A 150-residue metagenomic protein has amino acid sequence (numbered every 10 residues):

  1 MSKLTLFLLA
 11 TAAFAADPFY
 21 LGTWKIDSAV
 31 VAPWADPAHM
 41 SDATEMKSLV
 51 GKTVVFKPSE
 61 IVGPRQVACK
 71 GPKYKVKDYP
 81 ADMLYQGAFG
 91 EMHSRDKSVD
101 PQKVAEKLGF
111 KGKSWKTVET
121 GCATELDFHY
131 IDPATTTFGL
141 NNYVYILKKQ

Functional and structural regions predicted by a protein language model:
K3-A12: Sec-dependent N-terminal signal peptides
L6, T23, T53: A residue-level signal for beta-strand positions that form part of recognition/binding surfaces within mature
T11-A15, G63: Short hydrophobic alpha-helical membrane-anchoring segments
F14-T23: N-terminal helix-cap/turn-to-beta initiation motif at the start of protein domains
F19, T53-V62, C122-A123, D127-T137 (+2 more regions): Short, solvent-exposed coil/turn segments at beta-strand boundaries
I26-P64: Short, solvent-exposed loop/hinge segments that bridge or flank secondary-structure elements
V30-P33, F56-L126: Contiguous, well-ordered beta-strand patches that form the walls/edges of small beta-barrel/beta-sandwich domains
A68-M83, Y130-Q150: Edge beta-strand at a domain terminus
